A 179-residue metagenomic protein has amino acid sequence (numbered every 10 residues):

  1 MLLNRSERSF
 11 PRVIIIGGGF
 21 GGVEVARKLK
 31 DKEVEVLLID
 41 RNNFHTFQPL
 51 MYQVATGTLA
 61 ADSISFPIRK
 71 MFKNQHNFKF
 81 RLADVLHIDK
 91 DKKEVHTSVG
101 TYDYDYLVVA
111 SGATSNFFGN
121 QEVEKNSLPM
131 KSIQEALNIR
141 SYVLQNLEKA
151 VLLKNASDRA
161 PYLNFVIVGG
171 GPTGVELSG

Functional and structural regions predicted by a protein language model:
M1-F10, F78-V166: FAD-binding core/adjacent interface of flavoenzyme oxidoreductases
L2-K79, F165-V166, P172-G179: Beta1-alpha1 glycine-rich phosphate/pyrophosphate-binding loop at the start of Rossmann-like nucleotide-binding domains
